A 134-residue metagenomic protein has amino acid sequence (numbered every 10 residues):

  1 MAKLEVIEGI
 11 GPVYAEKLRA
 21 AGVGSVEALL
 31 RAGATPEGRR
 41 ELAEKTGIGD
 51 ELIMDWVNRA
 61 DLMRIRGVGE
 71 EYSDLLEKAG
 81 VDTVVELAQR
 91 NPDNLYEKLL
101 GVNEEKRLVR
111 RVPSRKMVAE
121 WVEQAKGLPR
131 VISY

Functional and structural regions predicted by a protein language model:
M1-Y134: C-terminal extensions
